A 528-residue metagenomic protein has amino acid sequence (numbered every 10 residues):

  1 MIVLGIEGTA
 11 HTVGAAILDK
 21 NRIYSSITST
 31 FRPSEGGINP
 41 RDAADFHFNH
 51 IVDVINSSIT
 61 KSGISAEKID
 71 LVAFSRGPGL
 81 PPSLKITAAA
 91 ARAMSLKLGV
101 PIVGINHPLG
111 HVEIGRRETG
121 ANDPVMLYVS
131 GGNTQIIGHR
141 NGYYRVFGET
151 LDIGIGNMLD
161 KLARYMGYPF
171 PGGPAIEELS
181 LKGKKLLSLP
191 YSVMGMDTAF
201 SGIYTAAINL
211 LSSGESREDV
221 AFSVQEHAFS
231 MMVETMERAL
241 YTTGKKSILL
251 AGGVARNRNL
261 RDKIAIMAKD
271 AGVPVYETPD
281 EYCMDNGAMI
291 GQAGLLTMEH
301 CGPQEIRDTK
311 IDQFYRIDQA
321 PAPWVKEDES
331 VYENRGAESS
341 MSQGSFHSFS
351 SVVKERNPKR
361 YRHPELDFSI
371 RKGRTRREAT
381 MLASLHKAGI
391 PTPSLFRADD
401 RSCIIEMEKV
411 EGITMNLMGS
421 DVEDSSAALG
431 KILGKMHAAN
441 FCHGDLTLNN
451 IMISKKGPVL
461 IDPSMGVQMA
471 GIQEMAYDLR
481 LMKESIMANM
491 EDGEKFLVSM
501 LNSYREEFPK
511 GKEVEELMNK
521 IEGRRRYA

Functional and structural regions predicted by a protein language model:
I2-P78, H107: N-terminal beta-alpha supersecondary unit
G5-T9, Y24-S26, A121-N122, L127-S130 (+3 more regions): A short helix-loop
S65, E178-I248, V254-P274, M298-C301 (+1 more regions): A contiguous, well-structured pocket-lining segment that forms one wall/lid of small-molecule binding clefts in soluble
G104-I105, A265-M289, E305: Conserved phosphate-binding/catalytic loops in two-lobed NTP-binding clefts
G104-V125, A293: Conserved phosphate-binding catalytic cores of ATP/NTP-utilizing and phosphoryl-transfer enzymes
S330-R376: ATP-binding glycine-rich loop module of kinase domains
K372-R374, H386, I390-A428: Conserved structural core of kinase catalytic domains
V459-A528: C-lobe/activation-segment region of protein kinase-like
